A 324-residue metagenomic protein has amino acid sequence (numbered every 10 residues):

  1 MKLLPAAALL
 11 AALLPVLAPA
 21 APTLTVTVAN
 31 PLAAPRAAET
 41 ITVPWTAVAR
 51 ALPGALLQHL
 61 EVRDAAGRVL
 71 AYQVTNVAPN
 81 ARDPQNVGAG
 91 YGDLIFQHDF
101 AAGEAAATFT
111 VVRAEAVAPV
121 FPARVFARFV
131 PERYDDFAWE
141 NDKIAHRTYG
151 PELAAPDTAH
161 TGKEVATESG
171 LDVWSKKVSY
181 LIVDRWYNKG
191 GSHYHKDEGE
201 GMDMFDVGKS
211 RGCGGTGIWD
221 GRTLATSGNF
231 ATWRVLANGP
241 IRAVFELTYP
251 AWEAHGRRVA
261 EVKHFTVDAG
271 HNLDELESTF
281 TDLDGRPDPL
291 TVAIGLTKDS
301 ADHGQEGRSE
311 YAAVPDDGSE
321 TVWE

Functional and structural regions predicted by a protein language model:
M1-P5: Positively charged n-region of N-terminal signal peptides that target proteins for export
A6-V16: Bacterial N-terminal signal peptides
A21-A127, Y134: Alpha-mannosidase-like glycoside hydrolase catalytic domains involved in N-glycan trimming, generalizing to other
L32-A37, A47-L52, R68, I144-T148 (+2 more regions): Primarily extracytoplasmic ectodomains and periplasmic/lumenal surface modules that are beta-strand-rich
V112-D203: Beta-strand-rich N-terminal accessory domains
D184-A269: Extended, loop-rich substrate-binding clefts of extracytoplasmic carbohydrate-active enzymes
E261, L273-G307: Acidic (Asp/Glu-rich), glycine- and aromatic
K298-E324: Accessory, usually C-terminal, subdomains that scaffold auxiliary metal cofactors
